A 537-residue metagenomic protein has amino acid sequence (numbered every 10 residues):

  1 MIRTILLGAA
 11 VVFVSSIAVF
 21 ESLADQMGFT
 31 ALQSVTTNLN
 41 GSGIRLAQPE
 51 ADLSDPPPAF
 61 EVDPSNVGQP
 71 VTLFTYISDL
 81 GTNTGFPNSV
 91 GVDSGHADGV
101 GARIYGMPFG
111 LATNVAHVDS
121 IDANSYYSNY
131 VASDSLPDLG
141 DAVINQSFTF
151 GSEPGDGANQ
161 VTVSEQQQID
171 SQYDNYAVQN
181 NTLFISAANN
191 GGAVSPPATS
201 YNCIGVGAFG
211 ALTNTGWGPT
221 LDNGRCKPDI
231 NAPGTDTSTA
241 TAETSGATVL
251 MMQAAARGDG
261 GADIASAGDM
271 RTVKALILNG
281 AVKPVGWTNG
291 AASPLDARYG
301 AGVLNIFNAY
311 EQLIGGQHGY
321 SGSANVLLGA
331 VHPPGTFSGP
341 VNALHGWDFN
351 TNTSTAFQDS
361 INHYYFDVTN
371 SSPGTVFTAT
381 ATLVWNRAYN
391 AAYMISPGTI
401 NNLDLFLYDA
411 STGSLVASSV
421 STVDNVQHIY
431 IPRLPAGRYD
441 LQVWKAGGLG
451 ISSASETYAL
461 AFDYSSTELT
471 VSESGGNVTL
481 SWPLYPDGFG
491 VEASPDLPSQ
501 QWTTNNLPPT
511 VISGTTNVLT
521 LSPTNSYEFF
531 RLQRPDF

Functional and structural regions predicted by a protein language model:
M1-A24, F537: Sec-dependent, cleavable N-terminal signal peptides
F20-V131, S135-I144, G151-D156, V161 (+6 more regions): Subtilisin-like serine protease catalytic core
I230, A247-M251: Alpha-helical metal-binding/catalytic segments enriched in His/Glu/Asp
D269, V273-K274, H318-Y320, N362-F366 (+4 more regions): C-terminal edge strands of extracellular/lumenal beta-sandwich accessory domains
L295-N401, A459-S465: Secreted peptidase-domain scaffold signal
N362-Y364, N425-I429, N517-L519: Short strand-edge motifs at loop-to-beta-strand transitions and within beta-strands of extracellular beta-rich domains
D404-Y408, G490-E492: Beta-strand signatures of extracellular beta-sandwich domains
S466-F537: Short, composition-biased motifs enriched in small/polar/acidic residues
